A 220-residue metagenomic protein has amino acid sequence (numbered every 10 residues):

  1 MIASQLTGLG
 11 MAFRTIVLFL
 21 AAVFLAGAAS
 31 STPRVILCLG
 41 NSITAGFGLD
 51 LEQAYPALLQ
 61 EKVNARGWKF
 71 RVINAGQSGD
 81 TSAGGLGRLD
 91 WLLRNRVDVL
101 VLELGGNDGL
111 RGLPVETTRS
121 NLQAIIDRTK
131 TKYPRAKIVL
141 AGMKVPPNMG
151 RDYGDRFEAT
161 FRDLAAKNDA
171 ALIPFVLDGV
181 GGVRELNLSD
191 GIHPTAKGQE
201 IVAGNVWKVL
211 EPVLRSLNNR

Functional and structural regions predicted by a protein language model:
I2, A28-A29: Intrinsically disordered, low-complexity segments
I2-V17: Bacterial N-terminal signal peptides that target proteins for export
T7, T81, T195: Residue-level signal for threonine
T15-A26: Bacterial N-terminal signal peptides
A29-S78, L86-V97: Serine-esterase "nucleophile elbow" of acetyl-processing enzymes
I43-G46, D50, G76-D80, N107-G109 (+1 more regions): Short histidine/acidic/glycine/proline-rich micro-motifs that form metal- and phosphate-coordinating active-site loops
W68, G84-R220: Alpha-helical cap/lid subdomain in secreted, periplasmic, or secretory-pathway luminal O-acyl-processing enzymes
